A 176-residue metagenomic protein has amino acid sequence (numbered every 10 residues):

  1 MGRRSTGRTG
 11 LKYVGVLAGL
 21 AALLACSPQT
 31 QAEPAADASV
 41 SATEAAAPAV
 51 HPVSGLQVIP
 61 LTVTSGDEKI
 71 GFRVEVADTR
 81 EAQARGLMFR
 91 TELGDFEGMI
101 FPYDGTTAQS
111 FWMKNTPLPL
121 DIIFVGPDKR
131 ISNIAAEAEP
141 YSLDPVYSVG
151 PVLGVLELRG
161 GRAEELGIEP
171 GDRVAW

Functional and structural regions predicted by a protein language model:
G2-G15: Bacterial N-terminal signal peptides that target proteins for export
A18-G19: Mixed-charge, low-complexity intrinsically disordered regions
A22-A25: C-terminal motif of bacterial Sec signal peptides marking the signal peptidase cleavage site
S27-W176: Compact, glycine-rich, soluble single-domain proteins
